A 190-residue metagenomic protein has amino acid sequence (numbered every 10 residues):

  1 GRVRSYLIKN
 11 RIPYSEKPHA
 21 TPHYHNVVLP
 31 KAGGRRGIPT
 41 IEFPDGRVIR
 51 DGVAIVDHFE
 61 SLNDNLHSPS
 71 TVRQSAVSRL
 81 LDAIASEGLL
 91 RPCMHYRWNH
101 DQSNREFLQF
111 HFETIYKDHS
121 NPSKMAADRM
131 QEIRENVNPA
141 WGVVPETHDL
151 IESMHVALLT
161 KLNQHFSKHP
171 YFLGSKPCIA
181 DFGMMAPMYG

Functional and structural regions predicted by a protein language model:
G1-N121, F172: GST-like domain detector, emphasizing the conserved glutathione-binding G-site in the N-terminal thioredoxin-like
R91-G190: GST-like fold's C-terminal all-alpha helical module
